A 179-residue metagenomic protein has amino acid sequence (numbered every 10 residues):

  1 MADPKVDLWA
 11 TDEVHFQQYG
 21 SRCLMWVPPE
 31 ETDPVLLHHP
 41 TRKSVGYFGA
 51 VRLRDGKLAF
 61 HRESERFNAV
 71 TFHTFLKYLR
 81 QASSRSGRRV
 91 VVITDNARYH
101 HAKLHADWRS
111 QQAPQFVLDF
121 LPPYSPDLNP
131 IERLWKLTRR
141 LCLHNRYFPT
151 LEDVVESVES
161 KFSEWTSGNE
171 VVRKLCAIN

Functional and structural regions predicted by a protein language model:
M1-K77: Extended, low-complexity cationic-aromatic segments
P4-L8, I131-N179: C-terminal anion-handling pockets and recognition modules
K5, R89, Q115-L118: A generic structural signal for alpha->beta connector loops
A10, R89-D95: Acidic beta-strand-to-loop metal/phosphate-binding motif
H15, R98-Y99: Short, glycine/acidic-enriched loop or turn micro-motifs at the edges of active sites
D33-T41, S110-P130, Y147: RNase H-like polynucleotidyl transferase catalytic core
T71-V91: Short, basic/hydrophobic alpha-helical segments
T94-N96, K103, D119-L141, L151-V154: RNase H-like two-metal-ion nuclease catalytic core shared by retroviral integrases and related mobile-element nucleases
